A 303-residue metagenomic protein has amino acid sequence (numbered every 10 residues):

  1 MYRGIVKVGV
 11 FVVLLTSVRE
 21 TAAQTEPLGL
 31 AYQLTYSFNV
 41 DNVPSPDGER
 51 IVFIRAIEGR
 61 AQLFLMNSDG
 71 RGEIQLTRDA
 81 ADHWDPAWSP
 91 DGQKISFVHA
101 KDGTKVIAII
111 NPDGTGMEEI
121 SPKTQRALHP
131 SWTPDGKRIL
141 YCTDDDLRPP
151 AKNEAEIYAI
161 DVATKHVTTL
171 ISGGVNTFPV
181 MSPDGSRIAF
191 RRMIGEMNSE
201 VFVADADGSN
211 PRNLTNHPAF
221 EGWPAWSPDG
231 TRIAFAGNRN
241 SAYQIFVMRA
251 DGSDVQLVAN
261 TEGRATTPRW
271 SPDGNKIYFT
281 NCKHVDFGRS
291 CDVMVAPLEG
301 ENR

Functional and structural regions predicted by a protein language model:
M1-K7: Positively charged n-region of N-terminal signal peptides that target proteins for export
K7-S17: Bacterial N-terminal signal peptides
T21-R303: Sequence signature of WD/YWTD-type beta-propeller architectures
